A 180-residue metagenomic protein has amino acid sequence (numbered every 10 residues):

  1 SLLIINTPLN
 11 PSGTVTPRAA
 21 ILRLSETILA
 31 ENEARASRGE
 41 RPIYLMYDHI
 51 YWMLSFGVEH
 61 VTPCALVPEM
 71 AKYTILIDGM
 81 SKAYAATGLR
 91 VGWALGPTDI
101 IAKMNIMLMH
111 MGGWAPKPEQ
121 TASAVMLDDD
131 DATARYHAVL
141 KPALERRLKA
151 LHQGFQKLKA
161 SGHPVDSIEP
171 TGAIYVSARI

Functional and structural regions predicted by a protein language model:
L9-A86, D99: Active-site pre-lysine segment of PLP-dependent enzymes
R35, R135, F155-S167: Surface-exposed helix-capping loop/turn segments at secondary-structure junctions
L66, V91-T98, L127-D128: Short beta-strand-to-turn element immediately C-terminal to the catalytic PLP-Schiff-base lysine in fold type I
E69, D99-Q120: Active-site C-terminal subdomain of aminotransferase-like
T87-A94, M107: Adenylate-forming
M104-M111, D129-H152: Structural signature of PLP-dependent enzymes
A124, A138-H152, P164-I180: Conserved glycine-rich beta-strand-loop-beta hairpin in the small C-terminal domain of fold type I
